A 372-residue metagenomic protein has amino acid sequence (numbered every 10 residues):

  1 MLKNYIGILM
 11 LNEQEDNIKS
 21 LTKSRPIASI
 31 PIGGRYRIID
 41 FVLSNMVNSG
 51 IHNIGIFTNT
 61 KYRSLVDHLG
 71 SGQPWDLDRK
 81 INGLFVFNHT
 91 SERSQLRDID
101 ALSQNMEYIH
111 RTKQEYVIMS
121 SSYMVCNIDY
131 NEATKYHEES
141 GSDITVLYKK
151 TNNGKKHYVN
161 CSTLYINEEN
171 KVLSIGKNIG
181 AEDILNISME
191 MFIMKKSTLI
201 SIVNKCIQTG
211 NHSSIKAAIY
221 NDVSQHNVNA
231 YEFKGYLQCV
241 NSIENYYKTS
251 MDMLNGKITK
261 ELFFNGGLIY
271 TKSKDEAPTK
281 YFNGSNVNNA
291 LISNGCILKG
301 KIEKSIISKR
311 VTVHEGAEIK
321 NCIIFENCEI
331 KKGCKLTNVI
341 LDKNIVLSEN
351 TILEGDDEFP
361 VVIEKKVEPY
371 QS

Functional and structural regions predicted by a protein language model:
M1-L11, S197, K205-S372: Left-handed beta-helix
M1-M251, I363: Unchanged
